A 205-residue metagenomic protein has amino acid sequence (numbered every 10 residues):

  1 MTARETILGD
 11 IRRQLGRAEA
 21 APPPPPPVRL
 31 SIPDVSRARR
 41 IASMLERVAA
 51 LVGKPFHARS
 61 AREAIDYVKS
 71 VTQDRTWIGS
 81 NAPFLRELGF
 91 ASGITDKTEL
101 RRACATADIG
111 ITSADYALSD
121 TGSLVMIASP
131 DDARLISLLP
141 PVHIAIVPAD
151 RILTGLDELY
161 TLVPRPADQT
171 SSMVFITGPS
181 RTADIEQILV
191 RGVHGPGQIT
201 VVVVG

Functional and structural regions predicted by a protein language model:
M1-G205: The feature marks the mature, well-folded catalytic cores of soluble enzymes
